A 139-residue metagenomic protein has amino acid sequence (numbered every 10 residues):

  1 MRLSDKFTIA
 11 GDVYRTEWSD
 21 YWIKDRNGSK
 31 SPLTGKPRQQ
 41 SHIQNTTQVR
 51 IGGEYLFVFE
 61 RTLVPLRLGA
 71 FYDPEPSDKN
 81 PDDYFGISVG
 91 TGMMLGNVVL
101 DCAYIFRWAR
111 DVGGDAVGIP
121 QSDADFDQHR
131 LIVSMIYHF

Functional and structural regions predicted by a protein language model:
M1-F139: Outer-membrane beta-barrel porins/channels
